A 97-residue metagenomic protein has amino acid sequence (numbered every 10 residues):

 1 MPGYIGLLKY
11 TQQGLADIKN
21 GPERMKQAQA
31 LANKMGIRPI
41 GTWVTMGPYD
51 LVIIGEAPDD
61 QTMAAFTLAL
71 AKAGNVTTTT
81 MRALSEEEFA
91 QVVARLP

Functional and structural regions predicted by a protein language model:
M1-K34, R38, M46-Y49, Q61 (+2 more regions): Short S/T/G/P-rich N-terminal loop/turn motif that feeds into the first structured element of a domain
Y4, M35, I54-E56, F66: Residue-level detection of beta-strand scaffold positions
I5, V52, T79: Conserved beta-strand segments that form the floor/walls of ligand-binding pockets within enzyme and binding domains
G36-P39, N75-T77: A generic structural signal for alpha->beta connector loops
G41-W43, T80-M81: Short beta-strand segments at enzyme active-site cores
V44-I53, F66: Amphipathic, hydrophobic secondary-structure cores in small proteins
A57-L84: An amphipathic, aromatic/His-enriched active-site/gating alpha helix that lines ligand/cofactor pockets
